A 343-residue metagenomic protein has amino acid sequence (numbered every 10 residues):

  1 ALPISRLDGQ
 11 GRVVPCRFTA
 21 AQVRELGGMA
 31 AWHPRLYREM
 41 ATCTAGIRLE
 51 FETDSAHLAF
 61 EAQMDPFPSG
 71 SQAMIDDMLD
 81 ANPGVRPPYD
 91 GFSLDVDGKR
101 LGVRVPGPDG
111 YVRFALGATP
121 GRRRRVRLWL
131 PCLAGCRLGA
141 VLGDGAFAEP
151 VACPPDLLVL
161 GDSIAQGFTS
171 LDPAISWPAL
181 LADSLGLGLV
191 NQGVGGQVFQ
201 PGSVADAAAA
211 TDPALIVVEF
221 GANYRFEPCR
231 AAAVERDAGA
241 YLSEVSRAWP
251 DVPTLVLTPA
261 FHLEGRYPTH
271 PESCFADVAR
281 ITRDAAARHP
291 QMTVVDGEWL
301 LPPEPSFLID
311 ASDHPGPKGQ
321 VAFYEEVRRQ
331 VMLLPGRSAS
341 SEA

Functional and structural regions predicted by a protein language model:
A1-D156, Q330-A343: N-terminal secretory targeting modules
L2, L181-A182, T282: Structural element of the ATP-grasp superfamily
L36-R38, G193-Q197: Short, flexible loop segments at the rims of nucleotide/cofactor-binding pockets, characterized by
S55, S203-A343: Alpha-helical cap/lid subdomain in secreted, periplasmic, or secretory-pathway luminal O-acyl-processing enzymes
F60, V190-Q192, V256: A structural signal for short, well-ordered beta-strand segments and their strand-loop junctions that often border
M64-P66, S163, A222, A260: Residue-level signal for short, function-critical loop segments
P83, G167-I175, E272-A276: Glycine- and acidic-residue-enriched helix-capping/strand-helix junction motifs
R100, A118-T119, R127-G195, G202-D212: Serine-esterase "nucleophile elbow" of acetyl-processing enzymes
